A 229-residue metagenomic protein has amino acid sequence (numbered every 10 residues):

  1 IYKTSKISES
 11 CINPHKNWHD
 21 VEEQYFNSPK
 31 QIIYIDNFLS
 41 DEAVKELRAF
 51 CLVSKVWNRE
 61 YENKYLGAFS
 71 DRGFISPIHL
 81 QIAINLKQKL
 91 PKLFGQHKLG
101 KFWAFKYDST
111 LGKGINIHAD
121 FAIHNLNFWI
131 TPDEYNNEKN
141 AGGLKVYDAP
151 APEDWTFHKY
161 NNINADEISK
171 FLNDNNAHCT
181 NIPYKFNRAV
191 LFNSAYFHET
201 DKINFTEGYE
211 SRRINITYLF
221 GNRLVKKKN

Functional and structural regions predicted by a protein language model:
I1-A189, A195-N229: Fe(II)/2-oxoglutarate oxygenase catalytic core
